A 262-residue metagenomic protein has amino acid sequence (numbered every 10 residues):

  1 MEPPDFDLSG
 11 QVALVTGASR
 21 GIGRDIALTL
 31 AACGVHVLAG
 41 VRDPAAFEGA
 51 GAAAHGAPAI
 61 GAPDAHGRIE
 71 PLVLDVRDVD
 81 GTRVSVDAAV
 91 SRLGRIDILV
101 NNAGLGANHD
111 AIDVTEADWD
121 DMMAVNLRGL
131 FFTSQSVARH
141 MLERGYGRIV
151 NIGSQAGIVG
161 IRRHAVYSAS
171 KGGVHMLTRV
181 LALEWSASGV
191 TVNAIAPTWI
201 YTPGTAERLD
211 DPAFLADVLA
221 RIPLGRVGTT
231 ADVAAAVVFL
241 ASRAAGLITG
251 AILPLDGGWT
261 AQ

Functional and structural regions predicted by a protein language model:
V12, S19-R20: Conserved glycine-rich cofactor-binding loop
L93, F131, Y146, R226-L255 (+1 more regions): C-terminal substrate-recognition "lid" of short-chain dehydrogenase/reductases
D110-A111, T115-D120, V218: Substrate-binding pocket helix/loop in short-chain dehydrogenase/reductase
S134, S170, T178: Active-site helix of classical SDR
R139, L183-E184, G246: Alpha-helical segment proximal to the catalytic Tyr-Lys
S154: Residue(s) in the substrate-gating loop at a strand-loop-helix junction that position the organic substrate next
S186, T191, I248-G250: Short, small/polar-rich loop/turn modules that mediate ligand/substrate recognition or access, typified
